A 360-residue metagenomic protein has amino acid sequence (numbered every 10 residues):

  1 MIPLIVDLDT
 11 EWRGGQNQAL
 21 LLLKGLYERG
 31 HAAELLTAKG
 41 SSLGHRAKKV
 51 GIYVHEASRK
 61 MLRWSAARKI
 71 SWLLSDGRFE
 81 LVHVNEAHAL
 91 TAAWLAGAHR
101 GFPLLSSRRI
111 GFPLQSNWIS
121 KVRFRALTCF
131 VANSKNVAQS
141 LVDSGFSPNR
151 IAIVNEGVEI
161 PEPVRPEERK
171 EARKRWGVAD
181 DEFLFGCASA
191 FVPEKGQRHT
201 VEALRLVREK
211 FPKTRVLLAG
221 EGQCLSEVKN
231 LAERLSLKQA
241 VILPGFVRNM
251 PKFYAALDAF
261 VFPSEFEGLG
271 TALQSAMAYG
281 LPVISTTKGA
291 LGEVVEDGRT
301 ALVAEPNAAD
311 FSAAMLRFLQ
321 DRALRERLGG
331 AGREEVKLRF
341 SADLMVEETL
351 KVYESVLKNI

Functional and structural regions predicted by a protein language model:
R13-K24, F183, C187-E209, Q223-K229 (+2 more regions): A conserved mid-protein helix/loop that constitutes part of the nucleotide-sugar donor-binding site
L35-T37, P282-S285, V295: Short hydrophobic beta-strand element within catalytic cores of glycosyltransferases and related nucleotide-activated
L104-A132: A conserved, positively charged/aromatic
N136, G157: Carbohydrate-associated surface elements
P163-V178: A short helix/loop element that forms part of the nucleotide-sugar donor recognition site in Leloir-type
K174, D310, R317, L324-R339 (+1 more regions): A short, well-ordered alpha-helix in the C-terminal region of glycosyltransferases
F246, E265: Aromatic "clamp/platform" in nucleotide-sugar-dependent glycosyltransferases that forms part of the donor/acceptor
D297-G298, L302-A308, R317-A323: Conserved acidic donor-binding segment of nucleotide-sugar-dependent glycosyltransferases
